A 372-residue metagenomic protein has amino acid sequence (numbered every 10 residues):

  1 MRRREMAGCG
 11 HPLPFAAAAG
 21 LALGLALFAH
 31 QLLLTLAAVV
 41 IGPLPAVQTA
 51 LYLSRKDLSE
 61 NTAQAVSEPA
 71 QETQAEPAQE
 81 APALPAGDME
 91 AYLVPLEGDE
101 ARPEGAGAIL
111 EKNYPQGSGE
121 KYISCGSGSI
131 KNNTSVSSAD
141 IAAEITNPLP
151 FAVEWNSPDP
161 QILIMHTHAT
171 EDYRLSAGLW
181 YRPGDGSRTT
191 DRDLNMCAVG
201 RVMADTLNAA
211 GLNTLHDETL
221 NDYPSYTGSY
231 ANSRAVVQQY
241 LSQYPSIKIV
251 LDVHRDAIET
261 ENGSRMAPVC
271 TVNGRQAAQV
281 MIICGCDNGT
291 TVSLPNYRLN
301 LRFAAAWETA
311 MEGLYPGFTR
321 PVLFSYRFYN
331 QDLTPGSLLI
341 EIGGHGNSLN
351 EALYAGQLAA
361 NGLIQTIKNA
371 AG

Functional and structural regions predicted by a protein language model:
M1-H11: N-terminal Lys/Arg-rich, disordered targeting/topogenic segments
A17-K248, A257-N262, Q357, I367-A371: N-terminal catalytic or cofactor-binding beta/alpha core of small enzyme domains
L163-H166, T214-H216, I249-D252, M281-C284 (+2 more regions): Structural recognition of the beta-strand scaffold that forms the well-ordered cores of secreted hydrolase catalytic
A169-D172, L220-P224, R255-T260, D287-T290 (+2 more regions): Solvent-exposed loop/turn segments at secondary-structure junctions within structured extracellular/periplasmic domains
P183-G186, I258-S293: A short, glycine/acidic-enriched catalytic loop
R234-V237, N262-C270, V322-F328: Alpha-helical scaffolding within the catalytic cores of extracellular/periplasmic polymer-degrading hydrolases
N296-L323: Active-site-adjacent substrate-binding region of metalloamidase/peptidase-like peptide-processing proteins
T319-G372: Active-site-adjacent mobile loop/cap segments within catalytic or ligand-binding domains
